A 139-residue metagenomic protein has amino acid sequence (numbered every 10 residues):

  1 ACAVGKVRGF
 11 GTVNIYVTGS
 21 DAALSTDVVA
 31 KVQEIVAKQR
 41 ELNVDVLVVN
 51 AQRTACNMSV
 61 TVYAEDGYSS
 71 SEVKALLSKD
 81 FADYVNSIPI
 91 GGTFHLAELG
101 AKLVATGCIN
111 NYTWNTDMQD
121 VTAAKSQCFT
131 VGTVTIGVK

Functional and structural regions predicted by a protein language model:
A1-G92, K139: Carbohydrate-recognition loop of C-type lectin domains
E72-K139: An aromatic-glycine-centered, glycine-rich loop/turn in mixed alpha/beta architecture
